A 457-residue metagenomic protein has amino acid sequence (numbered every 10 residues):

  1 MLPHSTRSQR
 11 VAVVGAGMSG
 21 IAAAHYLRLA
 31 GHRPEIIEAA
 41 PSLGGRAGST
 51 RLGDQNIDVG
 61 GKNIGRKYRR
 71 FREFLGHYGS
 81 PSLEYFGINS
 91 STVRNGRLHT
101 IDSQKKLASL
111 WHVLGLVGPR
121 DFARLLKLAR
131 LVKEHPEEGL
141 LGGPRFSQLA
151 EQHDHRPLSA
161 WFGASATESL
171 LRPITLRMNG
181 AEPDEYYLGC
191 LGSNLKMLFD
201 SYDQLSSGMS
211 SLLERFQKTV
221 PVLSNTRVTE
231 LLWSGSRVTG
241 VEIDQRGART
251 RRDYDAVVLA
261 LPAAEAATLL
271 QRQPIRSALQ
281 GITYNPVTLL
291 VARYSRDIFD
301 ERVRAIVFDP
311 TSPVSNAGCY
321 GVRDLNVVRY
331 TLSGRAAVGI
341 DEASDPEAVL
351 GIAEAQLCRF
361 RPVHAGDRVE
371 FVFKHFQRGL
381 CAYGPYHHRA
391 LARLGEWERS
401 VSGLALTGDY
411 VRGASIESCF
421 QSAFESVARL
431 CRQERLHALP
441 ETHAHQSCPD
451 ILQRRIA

Functional and structural regions predicted by a protein language model:
P3-H4, A317-A457: Conserved flavin/dinucleotide-binding core of flavoenzymes
Q9-I36: N-terminal Rossmann-like FAD-binding beta1-loop-alpha1 element of flavoenzymes
R28-R51: Glycine-rich FAD pyrophosphate-binding loop
S49, D54-F86: Conserved FAD-binding subdomain of flavin-dependent enzymes
N63-R69, Q148-D154, N194-Q217, S344-P346: Short beta-strand to alpha-helix junction loop
F71-E185: Mobile amphipathic helical/loop "lid" adjacent to a hydrophobic cofactor/ligand pocket
C190-R246, A256: Helical element adjacent to the flavin cofactor pocket in flavoenzyme catalytic cores
T229-A343, E347, A355-F360, G395-E396 (+1 more regions): Mid-domain catalytic core of redox enzymes that form a hydrophobic substrate pocket/lid adjacent to a catalytic redox
